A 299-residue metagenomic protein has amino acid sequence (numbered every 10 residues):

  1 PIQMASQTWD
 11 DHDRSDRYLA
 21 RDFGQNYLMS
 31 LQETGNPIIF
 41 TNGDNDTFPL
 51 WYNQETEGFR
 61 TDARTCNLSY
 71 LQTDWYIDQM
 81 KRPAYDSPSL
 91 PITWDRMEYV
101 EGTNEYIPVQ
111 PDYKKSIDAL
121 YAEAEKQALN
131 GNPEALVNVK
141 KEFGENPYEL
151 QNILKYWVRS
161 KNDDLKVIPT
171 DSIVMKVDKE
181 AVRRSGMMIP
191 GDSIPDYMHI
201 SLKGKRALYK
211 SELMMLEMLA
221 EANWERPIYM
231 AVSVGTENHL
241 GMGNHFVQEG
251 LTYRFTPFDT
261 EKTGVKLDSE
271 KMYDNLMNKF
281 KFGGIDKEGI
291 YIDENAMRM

Functional and structural regions predicted by a protein language model:
P1-N36, N53-M299: ER/secretory pathway lumenal C-terminal domains and tails of membrane proteins involved in glycoprotein biogenesis
F48-Y52: Phosphate- and divalent-cation-binding pockets in alpha/beta enzyme and binding domains that engage nucleotide-derived
